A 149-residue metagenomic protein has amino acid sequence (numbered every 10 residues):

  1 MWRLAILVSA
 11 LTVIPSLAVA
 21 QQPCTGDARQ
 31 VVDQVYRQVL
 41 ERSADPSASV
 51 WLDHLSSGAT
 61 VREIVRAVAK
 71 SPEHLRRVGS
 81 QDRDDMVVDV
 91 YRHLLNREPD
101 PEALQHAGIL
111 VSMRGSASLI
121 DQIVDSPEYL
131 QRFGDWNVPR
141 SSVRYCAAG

Functional and structural regions predicted by a protein language model:
W2-L7, I14-G149: Composition-driven recognition of low-complexity segments enriched in small/aliphatic/hydroxylated residues
